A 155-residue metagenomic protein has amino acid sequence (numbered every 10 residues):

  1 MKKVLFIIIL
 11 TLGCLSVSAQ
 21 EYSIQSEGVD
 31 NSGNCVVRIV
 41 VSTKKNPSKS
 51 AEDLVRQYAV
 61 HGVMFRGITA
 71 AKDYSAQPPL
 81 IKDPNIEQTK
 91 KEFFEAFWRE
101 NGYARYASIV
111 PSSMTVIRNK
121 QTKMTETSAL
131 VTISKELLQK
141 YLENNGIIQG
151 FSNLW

Functional and structural regions predicted by a protein language model:
M1-Y22: Bacterial Sec-dependent N-terminal signal peptides
A19-W155: Domain-level marker for long, solvent-exposed, non-transmembrane regions
